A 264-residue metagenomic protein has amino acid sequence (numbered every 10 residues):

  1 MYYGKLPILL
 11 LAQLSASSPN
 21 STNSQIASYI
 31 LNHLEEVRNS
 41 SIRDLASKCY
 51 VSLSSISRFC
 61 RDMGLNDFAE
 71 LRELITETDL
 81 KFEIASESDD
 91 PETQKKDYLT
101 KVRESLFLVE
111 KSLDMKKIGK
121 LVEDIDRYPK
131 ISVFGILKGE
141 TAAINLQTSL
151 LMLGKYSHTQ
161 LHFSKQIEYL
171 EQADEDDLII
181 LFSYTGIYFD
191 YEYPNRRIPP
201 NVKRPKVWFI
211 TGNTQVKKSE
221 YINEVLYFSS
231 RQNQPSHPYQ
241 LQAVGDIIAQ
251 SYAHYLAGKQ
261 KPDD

Functional and structural regions predicted by a protein language model:
M1-A12: Linker/hinge segments immediately adjacent to helix-turn-helix/homeobox DNA-binding domains
K5-P7, P19-Q25, E35-N39, S47-Y50 (+1 more regions): HTH-adjacent hinge/linker in prokaryotic transcriptional regulators
Q13-P19: Short amphipathic alpha-helical boundary/capping segments
Y29-H33: Short amphipathic alpha-helical elements of helix-turn-helix/winged-helix folds
S54: Key DNA-contact positions within bacterial/archaeal DNA-binding proteins
K116-Y128: Glycine-rich phosphate/diphosphate-binding loops that line cofactor/substrate pockets in enzymes
D126-G258: Glycine-rich phosphate-binding loops that contact phosphosugars or nucleotide phosphates
G258-D264: A short, charged, Gly/Pro-tolerant segment at domain boundaries
